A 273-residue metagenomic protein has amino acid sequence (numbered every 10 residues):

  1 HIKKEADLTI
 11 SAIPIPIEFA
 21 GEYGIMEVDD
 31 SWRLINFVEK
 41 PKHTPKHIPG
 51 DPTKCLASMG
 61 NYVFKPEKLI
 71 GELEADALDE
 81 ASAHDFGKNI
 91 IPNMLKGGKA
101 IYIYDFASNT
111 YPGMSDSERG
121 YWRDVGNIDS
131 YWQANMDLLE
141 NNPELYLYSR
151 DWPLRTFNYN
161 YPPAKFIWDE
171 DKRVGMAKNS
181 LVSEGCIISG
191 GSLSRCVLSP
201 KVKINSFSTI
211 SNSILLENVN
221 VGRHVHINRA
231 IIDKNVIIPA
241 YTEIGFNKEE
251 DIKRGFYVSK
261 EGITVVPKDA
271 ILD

Functional and structural regions predicted by a protein language model:
H1-E67, G71-A75: Conserved core of the sugar-phosphate nucleotidyltransferase
E67, A75-D273: Left-handed beta-helix
